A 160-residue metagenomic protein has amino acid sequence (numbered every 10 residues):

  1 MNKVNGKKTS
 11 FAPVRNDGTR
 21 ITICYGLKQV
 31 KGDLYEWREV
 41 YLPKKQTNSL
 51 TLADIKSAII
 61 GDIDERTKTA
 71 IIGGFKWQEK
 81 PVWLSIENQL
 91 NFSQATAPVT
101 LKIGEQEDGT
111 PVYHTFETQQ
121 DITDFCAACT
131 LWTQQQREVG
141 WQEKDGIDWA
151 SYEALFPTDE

Functional and structural regions predicted by a protein language model:
N2-E160: A preference for well-ordered globular domain cores that mediate specific macromolecular interactions or catalysis
